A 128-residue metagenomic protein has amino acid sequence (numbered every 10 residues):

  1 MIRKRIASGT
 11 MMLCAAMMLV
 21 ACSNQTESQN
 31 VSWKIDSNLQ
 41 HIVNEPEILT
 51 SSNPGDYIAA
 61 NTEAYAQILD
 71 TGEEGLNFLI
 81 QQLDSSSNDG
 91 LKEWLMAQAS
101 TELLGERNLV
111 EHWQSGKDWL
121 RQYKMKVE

Functional and structural regions predicted by a protein language model:
M1-T10: Bacterial N-terminal signal peptides that target proteins for export
M18-A21: C-terminal motif of bacterial Sec signal peptides marking the signal peptidase cleavage site
Q25-E128: Extended repeat-based scaffolds of very large eukaryotic assembly and lipid-transport proteins
